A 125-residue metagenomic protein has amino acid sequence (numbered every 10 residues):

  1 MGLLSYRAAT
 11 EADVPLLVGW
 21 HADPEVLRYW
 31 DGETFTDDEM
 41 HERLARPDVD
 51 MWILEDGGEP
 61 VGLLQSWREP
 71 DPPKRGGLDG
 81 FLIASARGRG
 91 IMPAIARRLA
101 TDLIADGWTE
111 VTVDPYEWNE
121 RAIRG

Functional and structural regions predicted by a protein language model:
M1-P15: Conserved N-terminal entry element of GNAT/NAT acetyltransferase domains
E11-A12, R28-R87, D102, D106: Acetyl-CoA-dependent GNAT
L16, E39, G77, F81 (+3 more regions): Amphipathic alpha-helical recognition patches that constitute DNA-binding helices
W20: Conserved catalytic core of Hanks-type protein kinase domains
D23-P24, N119: Short loop-to-helix capping motifs
R89, P93-A94, E117-G125: Conserved active-site alpha-helix within GNAT-family acetyltransferase domains
A105-Y116: Conserved GNAT acetyl-CoA-binding A-motif
